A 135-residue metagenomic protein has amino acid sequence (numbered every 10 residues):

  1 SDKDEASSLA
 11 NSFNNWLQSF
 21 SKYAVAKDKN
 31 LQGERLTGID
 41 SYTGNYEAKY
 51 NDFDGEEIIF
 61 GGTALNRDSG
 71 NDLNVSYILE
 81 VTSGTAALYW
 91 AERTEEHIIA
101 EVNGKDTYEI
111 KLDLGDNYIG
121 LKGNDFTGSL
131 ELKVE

Functional and structural regions predicted by a protein language model:
D4-A64: Transition segment at domain starts
G44, D113-N117: A glycine-anchored, Pro-Gly-centered beta-turn/N-cap motif
D52, I59-L73, E109-L114: Extracellular and analogous surface-interaction loops
N71-V81, L121: A short beta-strand element within beta-rich, extracytoplasmic domains of secreted/secretory-pathway proteins
E80-T85, N124-T127: Short proline/glycine-enriched turn/loop motifs at strand-loop junctions of beta-rich domains
T82-A100: Short, surface-exposed beta-strand/strand-loop-strand elements in extracellular ectodomains
E101-T107: Short, solvent-exposed loop/turn segments in extracellular or other extracytoplasmic domains
G123-E135: Edge beta-strands of jelly-roll/beta-sandwich modules across compartments, strongly enriched in secreted/luminal
